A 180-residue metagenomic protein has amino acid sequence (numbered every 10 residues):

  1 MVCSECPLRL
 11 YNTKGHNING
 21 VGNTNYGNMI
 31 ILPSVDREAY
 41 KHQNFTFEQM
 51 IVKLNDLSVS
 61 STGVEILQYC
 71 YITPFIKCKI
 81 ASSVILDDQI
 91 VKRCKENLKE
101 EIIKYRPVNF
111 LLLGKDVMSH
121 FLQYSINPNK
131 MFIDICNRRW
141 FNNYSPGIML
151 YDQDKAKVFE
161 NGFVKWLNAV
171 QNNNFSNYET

Functional and structural regions predicted by a protein language model:
M1-E179: A polyanion-binding, active-site-adjacent surface
